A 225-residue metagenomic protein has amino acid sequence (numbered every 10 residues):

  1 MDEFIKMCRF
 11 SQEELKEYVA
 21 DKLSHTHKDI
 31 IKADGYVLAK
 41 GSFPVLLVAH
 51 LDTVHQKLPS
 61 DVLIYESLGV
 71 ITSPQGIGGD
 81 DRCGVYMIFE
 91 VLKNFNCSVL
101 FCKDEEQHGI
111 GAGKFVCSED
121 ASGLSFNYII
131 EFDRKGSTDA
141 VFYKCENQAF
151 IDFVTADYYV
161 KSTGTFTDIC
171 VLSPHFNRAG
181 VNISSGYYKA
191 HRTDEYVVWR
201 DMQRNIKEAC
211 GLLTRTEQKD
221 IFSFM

Functional and structural regions predicted by a protein language model:
E3-F43: A non-catalytic alpha/beta surface segment that caps or lines the substrate-entry region of metallo-dependent hydrolase
S24-A33, Y65-G69, D157-K161: Short secondary-structure junctions
L38-G78: Catalytic-core environment of secreted peptidases
A39-K40, S118-L124, S173-H175: Solvent-exposed alpha-helices and their adjacent loops that cap or buttress functional pockets in soluble metabolic
V54, Q75-D152, K161: Acidic/histidine-rich catalytic neighborhood of metal-dependent amide-processing enzymes
Y159-S162, T216-M225: Flexible, glycine/charged-enriched surface loops at secondary-structure junctions
V160-N205: Zn-dependent metallopeptidase/amidohydrolase metal-coordination segment
